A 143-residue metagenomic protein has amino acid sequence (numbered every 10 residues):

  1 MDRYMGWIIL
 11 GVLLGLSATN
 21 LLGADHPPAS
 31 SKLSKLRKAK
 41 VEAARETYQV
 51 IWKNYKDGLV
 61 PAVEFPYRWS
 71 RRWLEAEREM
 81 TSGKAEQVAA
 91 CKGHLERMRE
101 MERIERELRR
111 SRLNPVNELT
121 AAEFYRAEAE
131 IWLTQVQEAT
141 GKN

Functional and structural regions predicted by a protein language model:
M1-I8: Bacterial N-terminal signal peptides that target proteins for export
I8-S17: Bacterial N-terminal signal peptides
L21-A24: Boundary at the C-terminal end of the N-terminal hydrophobic targeting segment
H26-S34: N-terminal leader/linker segments that initiate helical-solenoid repeat arrays
L33-T81, A85-V136: Charged, solvent-exposed structural "stalk/scaffold" segments of large extracytoplasmic/peripheral assemblies
G141-N143: Short, solvent-exposed mixed-charge patches
